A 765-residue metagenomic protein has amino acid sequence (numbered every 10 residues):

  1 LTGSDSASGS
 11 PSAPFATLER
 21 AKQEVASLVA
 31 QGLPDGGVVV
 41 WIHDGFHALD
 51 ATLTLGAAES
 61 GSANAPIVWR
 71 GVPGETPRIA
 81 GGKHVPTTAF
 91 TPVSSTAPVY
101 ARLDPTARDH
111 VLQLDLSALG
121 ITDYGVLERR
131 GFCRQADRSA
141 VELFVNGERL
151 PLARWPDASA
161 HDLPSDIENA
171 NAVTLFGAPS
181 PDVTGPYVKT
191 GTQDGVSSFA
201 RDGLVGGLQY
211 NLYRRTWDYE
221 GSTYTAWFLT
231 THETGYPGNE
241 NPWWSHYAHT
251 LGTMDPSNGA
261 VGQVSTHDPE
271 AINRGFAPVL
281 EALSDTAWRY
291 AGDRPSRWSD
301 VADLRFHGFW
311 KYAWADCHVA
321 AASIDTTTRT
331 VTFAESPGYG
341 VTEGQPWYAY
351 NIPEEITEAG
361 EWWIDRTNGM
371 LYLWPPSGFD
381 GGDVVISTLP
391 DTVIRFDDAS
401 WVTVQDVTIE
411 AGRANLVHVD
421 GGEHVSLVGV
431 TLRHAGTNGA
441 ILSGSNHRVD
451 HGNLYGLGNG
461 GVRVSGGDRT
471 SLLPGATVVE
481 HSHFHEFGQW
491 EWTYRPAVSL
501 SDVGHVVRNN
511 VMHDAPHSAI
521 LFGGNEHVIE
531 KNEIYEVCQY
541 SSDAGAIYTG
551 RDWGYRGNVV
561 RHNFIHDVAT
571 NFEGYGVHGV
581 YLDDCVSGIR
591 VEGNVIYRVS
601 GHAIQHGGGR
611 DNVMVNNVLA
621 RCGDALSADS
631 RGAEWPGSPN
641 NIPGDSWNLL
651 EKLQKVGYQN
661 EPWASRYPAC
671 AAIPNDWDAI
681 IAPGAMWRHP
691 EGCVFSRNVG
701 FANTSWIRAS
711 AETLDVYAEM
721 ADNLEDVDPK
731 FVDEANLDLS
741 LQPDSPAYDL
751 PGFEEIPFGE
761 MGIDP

Functional and structural regions predicted by a protein language model:
L1-L28, G36-G37, A48-L53, V68 (+30 more regions): Low-complexity, Gly/Pro
T2-N171, Y213, G221, N273-S426 (+5 more regions): Extracellular polysaccharide-degrading/modifying enzymes targeting complex plant/algal/animal polysaccharides
G36, L49, A65, P73-E75 (+24 more regions): Residues that flank catalytic or metal-binding motifs in active/ligand-binding sites
T52, S62-N64, A414-H418, R433-L442 (+1 more regions): Glycine- and acidic/polar-rich repeat regions and solenoidal domains
A170-F276: Interface elements of modular peptide-recognition networks comprising either
T174-T184, V188-G207, Y247, F306-A315 (+6 more regions): Short, solvent-exposed secondary-structure boundary motifs
